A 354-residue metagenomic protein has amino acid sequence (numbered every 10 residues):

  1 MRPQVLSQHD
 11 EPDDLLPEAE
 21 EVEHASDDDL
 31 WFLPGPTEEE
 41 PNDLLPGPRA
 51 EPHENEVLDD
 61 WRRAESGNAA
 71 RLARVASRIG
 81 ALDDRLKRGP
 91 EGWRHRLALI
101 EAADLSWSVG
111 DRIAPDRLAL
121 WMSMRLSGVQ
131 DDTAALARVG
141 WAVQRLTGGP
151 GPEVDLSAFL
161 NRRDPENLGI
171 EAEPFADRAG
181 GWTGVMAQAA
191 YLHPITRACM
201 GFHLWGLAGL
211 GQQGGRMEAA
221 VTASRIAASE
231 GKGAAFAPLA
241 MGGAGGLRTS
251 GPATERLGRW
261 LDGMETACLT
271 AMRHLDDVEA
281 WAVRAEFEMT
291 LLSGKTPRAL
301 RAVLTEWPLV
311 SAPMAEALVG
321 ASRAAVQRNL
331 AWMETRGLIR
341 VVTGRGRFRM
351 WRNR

Functional and structural regions predicted by a protein language model:
M1-Q212, R216-R354: FIC/Doc superfamily catalytic core
